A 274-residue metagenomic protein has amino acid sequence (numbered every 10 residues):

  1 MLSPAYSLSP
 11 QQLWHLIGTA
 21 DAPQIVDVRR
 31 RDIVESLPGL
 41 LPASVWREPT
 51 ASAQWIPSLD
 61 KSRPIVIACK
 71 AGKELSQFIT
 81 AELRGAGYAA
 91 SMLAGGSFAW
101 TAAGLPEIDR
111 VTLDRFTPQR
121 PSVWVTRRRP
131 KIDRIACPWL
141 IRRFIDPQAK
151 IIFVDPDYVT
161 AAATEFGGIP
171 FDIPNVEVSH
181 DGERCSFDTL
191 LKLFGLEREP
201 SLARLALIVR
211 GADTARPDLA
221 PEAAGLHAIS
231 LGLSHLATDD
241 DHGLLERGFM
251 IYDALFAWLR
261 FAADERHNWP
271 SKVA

Functional and structural regions predicted by a protein language model:
M1-G39, D109-C137, R143, N268 (+1 more regions): Flexible, polar/low-complexity N-terminal or interdomain linker segments that lie immediately upstream of folded
P23, I65, A90-S91, A149-I151: Hydrophobic anchor at the start of a short beta-strand that flanks the dinucleotide cofactor-binding loop
E35-P42, A161-E165: Short loop/helix-cap segments at secondary-structure boundaries that form the rim of catalytic
R47-E48: Short acidic-hydrophobic, aromatic-tinged amphipathic segments that line or gate anion-handling sites
S52-F98: Catalytic cysteine-centered active loop of the rhodanese-like fold, especially the PTP/DSP P-loop
A94-I108, L113: Long, charge-dense
T117-R129, D133-S271: Extended, well-folded catalytic/binding cores that form a central cleft or groove in large enzyme and scaffold domains
